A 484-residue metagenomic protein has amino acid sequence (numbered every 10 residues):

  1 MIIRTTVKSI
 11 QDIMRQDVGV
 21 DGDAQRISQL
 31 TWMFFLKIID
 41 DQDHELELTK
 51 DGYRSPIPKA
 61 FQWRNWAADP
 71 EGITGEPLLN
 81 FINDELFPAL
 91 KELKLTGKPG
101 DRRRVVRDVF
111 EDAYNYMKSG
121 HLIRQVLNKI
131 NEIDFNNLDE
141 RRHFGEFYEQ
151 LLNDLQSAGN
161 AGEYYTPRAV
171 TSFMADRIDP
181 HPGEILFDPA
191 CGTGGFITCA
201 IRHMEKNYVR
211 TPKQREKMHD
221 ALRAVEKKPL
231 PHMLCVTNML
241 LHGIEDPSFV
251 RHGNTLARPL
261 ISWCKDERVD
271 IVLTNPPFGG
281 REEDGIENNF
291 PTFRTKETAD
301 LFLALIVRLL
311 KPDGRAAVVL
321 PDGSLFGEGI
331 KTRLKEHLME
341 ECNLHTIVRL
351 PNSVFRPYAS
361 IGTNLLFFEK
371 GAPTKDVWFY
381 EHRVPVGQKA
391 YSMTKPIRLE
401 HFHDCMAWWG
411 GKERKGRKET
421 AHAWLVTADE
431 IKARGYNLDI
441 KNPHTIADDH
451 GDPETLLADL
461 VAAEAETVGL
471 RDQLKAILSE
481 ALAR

Functional and structural regions predicted by a protein language model:
M1-P182, P247-A257, R349-V354, T374-R383 (+2 more regions): Non-catalytic, mostly N-terminal accessory regions of nucleic-acid modification and defense proteins
D17-D21, E283-T298, D322-I330, P351-Y358 (+3 more regions): Short, contiguous acidic/charged loop-to-helix segments that flank catalytic cores in large enzymes
R26, M174, P229-H232, K296-F368: Conserved Class I SAM-dependent methyltransferase catalytic core
E163, Q214-E216, I261-C264, V307-L309 (+3 more regions): Replace "in large, NTP-powered and nucleic-acid-processing enzymes" with "in large, NTP-powered factors and other
E163-T274, G279-R281, E287-N289, K296 (+5 more regions): Conserved S-adenosyl-L-methionine
R258-I261, G279-E282, F326-G329, R356-A359 (+2 more regions): Switch/connector loops and helix/strand junctions flanking conserved nucleotide-binding motifs in nucleotide-processing
N343-L344, R356-H403: C-terminal, active-site-flanking charged/polar segments
